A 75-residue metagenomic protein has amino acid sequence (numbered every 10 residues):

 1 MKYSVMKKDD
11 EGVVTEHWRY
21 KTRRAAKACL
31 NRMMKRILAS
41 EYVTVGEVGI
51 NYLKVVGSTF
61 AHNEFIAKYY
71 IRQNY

Functional and structural regions predicted by a protein language model:
M1-Y3, E16, K54: Short beta-strand micro-motifs in enzyme catalytic cores
Y3-D10: A short beta-strand micro-motif
V5, E16, R23, V45 (+1 more regions): N-terminal compositionally biased, intrinsically disordered segments and leader/signal-like regions
G12-C29, M33: A short, exposed loop/beta-hairpin motif centered on an aromatic-Gly-Thr core
N31-Y75: Short, mixed-charge low-complexity intrinsically disordered segments
